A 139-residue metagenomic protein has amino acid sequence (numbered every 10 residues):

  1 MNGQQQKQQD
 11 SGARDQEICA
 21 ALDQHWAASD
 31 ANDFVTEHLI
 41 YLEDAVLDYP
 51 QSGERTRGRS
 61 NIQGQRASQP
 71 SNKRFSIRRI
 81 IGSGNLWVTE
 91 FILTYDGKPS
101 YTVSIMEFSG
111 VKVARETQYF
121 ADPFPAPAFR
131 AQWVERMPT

Functional and structural regions predicted by a protein language model:
N2-A13, Q63-T139: A beta-strand edge to alpha-helix "cap/lid" segment located at domain peripheries
Q8-I40: Short acidic-aromatic low-complexity motifs
D15-E17, F34-N85: A solvent-exposed, acidic/Ser-Thr-rich amphipathic alpha-helical stretch
H25, L47-D48, E90: Alpha-helix C-capping/helix-to-loop hinge sites
W26, Q51, M137-P138: Generic low-complexity, intrinsically disordered sequence content enriched in small uncharged/hydrophobic residues
D30, A45, Y95-G97: Flexible interhelical turns and helix-capping residues at alpha-helix boundaries within structured domains
